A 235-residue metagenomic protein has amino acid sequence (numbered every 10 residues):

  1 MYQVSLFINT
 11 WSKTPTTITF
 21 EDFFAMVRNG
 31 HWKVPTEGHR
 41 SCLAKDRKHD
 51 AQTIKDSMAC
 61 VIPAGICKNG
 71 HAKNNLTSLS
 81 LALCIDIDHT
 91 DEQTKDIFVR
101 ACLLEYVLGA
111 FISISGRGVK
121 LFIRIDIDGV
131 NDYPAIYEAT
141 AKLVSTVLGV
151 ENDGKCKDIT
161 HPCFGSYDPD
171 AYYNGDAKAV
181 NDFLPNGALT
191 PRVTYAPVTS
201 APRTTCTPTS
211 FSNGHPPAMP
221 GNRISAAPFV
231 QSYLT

Functional and structural regions predicted by a protein language model:
M1-L81, S200, C206, A218: DNA replication initiation on ssDNA origins
F7, P63, D86, F111 (+2 more regions): Residues in well-ordered beta-strands of folded domains
W11, I127, V147-Y195: Catalytic "initiation/cleavage/transfer" segments centered on a nucleophilic residue and adjacent nucleic-acid-engaging
F23, D50-I54, V180-L184, F211-S212 (+1 more regions): Extended hydrophobic/Leu-rich segments
N29-W32, E37-S41, K45, N74-Y106 (+3 more regions): Modules that initiate DNA replication and primer synthesis
P63-C67, G116, I159-T160: Short, glycine/charge-rich beta-strand/loop segments that flank catalytic centers and engage negatively charged groups
G109-S115, D153-D158: Short beta-strand
